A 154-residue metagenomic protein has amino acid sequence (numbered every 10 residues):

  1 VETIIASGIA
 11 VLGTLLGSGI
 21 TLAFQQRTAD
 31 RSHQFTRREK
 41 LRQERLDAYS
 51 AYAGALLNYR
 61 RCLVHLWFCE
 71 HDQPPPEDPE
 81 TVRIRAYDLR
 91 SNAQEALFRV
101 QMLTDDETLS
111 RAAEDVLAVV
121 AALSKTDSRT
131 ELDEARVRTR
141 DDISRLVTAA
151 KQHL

Functional and structural regions predicted by a protein language model:
V1-V11: Feature marks short, highly hydrophobic, charge-poor N-terminal signal-anchor/signal peptide-like helices that anchor
G19-L154: Conserved non-transmembrane functional hotspots
